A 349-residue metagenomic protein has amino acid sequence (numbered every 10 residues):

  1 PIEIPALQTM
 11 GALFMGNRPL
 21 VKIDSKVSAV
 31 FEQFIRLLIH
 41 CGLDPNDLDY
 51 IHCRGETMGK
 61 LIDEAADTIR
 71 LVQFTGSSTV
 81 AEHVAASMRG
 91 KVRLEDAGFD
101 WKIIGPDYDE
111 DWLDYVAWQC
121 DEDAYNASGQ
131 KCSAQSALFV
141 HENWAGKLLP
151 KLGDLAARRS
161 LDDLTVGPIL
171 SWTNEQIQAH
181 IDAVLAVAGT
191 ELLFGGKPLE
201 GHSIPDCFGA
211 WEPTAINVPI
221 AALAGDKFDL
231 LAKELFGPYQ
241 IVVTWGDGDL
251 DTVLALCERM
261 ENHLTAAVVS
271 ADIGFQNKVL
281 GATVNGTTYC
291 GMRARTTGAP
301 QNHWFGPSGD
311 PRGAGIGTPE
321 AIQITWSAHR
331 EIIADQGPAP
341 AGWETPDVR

Functional and structural regions predicted by a protein language model:
P1-C41, P45, G90, P238 (+1 more regions): Conserved small-residue-rich beta-alpha loop and adjacent elements that most often cradle the phosphate/pyrophosphate
G11-L13, L61, V84, L256: Hydrophobic/aromatic ligand-binding patch that stacks against planar heteroaromatic rings of cofactors or nucleotides
G16, L48, V72, H141 (+2 more regions): Residue-level signal for inorganic ion chemistry
R18, L37-L43, A65-A66, T79-G225 (+3 more regions): ALDH superfamily catalytic-core signature
I23, G42-P45, T68, D121 (+3 more regions): Conserved C-terminal structural/oligomerization subdomain of aldehyde/semialdehyde dehydrogenase
D49-Q73: A structured beta-alpha segment of the ubiquitous adenosine-cofactor-binding alpha/beta core
D49-R54, P106, I241-G248: Short acidic-hydrophobic, aromatic-tinged amphipathic segments that line or gate anion-handling sites
C53-M58, S77-V80, I273-G274: Short acidic loop-to-helix transition motifs that present clustered carboxylates
